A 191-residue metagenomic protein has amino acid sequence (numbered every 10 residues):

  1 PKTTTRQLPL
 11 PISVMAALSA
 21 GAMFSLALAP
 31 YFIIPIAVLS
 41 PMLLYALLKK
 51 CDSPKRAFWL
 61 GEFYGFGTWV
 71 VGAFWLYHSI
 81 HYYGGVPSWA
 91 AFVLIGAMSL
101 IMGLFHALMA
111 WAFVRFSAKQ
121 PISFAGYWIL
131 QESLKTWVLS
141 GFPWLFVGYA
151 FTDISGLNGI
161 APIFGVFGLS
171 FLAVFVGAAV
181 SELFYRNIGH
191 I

Functional and structural regions predicted by a protein language model:
P1-I191: Membrane-embedded alpha-helical bundles of multi-pass enzymes that act on lipidic or dolichyl-linked glycan substrates
